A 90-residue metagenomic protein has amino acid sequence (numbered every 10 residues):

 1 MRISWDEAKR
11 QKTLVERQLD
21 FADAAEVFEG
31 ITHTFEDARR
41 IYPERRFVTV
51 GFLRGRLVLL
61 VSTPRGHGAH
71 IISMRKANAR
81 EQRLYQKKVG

Functional and structural regions predicted by a protein language model:
M1-G90: Ribonuclease/tRNase effector modules and their secretory precursors
